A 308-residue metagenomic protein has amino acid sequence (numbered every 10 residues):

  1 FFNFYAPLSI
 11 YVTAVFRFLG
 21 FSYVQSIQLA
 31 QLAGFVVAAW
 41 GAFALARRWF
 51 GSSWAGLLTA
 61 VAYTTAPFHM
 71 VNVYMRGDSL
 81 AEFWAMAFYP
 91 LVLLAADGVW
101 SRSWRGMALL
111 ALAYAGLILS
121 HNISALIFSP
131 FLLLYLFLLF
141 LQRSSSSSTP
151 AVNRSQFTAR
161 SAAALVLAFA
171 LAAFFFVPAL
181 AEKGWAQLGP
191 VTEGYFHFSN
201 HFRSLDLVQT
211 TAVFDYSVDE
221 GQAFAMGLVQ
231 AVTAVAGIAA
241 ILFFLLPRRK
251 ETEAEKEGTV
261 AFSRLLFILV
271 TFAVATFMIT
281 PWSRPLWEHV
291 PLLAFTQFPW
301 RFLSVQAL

Functional and structural regions predicted by a protein language model:
F1-P7: Membrane-proximal lumenal/periplasmic loop motifs of glycosylation machinery
F2, R17, L29-W49, S53-F140 (+1 more regions): Membrane-embedded helix bundles of polyisoprenyl
L8-A33, L293: Juxtamembrane segments of multi-pass membrane glycosylation machinery that transfer sugars from lipid-linked donors
V24, Q28-Q31, F50-S53, W104 (+8 more regions): Membrane-water interface of alpha-helical transmembrane segments
H69-W84, P190-A225, V274-L308: Membrane-helix boundary/interfacial segments in multi-pass membrane proteins
P90, F131-L132, A168, T233-I238 (+2 more regions): Hydrophobic membrane-spanning alpha-helices of multi-pass integral membrane proteins
R143-S161, I238-T276, P281-P285: Membrane-interface helix-loop-helix junctions at transmembrane boundaries of multi-pass membrane enzymes, predominantly
A164-R248: Periplasmic/ER-lumenal interhelical loops and adjacent helix-loop junctions in multi-pass membrane proteins
